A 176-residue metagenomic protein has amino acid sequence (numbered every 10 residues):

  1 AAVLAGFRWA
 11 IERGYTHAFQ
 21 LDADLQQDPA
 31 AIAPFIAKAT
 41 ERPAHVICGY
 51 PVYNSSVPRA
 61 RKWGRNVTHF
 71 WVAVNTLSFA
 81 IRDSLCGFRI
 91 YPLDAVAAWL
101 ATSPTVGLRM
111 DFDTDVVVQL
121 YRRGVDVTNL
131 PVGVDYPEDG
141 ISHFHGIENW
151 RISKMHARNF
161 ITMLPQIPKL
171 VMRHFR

Functional and structural regions predicted by a protein language model:
A1-E12, H17-F19, P29-M110, P137-S153: Acceptor/aglycone-binding surface of glycosyltransferases and processive sugar-polymer synthases
A18-L21, N129: Short beta-strand segments at enzyme active-site cores
D22-Q26: The conserved acidic donor/metal-binding loop of glycosyltransferases
T102-R176: Hydrophobic helical membrane-anchoring modules
